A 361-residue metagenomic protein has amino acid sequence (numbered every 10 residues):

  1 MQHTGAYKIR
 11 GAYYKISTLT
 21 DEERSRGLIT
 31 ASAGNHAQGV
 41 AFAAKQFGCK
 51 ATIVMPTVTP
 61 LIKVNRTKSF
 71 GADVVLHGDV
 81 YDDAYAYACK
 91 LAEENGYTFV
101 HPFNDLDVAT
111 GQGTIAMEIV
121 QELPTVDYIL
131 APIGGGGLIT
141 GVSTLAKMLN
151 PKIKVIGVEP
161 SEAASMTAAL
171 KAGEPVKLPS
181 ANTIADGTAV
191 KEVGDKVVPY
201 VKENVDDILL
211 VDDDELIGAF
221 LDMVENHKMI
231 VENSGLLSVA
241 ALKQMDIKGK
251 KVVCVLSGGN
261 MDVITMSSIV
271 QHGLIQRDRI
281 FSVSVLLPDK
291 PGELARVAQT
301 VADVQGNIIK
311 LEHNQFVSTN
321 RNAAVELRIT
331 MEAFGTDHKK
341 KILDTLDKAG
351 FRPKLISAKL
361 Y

Functional and structural regions predicted by a protein language model:
M1-Y361: PLP-dependent amino-acid enzyme catalytic core
